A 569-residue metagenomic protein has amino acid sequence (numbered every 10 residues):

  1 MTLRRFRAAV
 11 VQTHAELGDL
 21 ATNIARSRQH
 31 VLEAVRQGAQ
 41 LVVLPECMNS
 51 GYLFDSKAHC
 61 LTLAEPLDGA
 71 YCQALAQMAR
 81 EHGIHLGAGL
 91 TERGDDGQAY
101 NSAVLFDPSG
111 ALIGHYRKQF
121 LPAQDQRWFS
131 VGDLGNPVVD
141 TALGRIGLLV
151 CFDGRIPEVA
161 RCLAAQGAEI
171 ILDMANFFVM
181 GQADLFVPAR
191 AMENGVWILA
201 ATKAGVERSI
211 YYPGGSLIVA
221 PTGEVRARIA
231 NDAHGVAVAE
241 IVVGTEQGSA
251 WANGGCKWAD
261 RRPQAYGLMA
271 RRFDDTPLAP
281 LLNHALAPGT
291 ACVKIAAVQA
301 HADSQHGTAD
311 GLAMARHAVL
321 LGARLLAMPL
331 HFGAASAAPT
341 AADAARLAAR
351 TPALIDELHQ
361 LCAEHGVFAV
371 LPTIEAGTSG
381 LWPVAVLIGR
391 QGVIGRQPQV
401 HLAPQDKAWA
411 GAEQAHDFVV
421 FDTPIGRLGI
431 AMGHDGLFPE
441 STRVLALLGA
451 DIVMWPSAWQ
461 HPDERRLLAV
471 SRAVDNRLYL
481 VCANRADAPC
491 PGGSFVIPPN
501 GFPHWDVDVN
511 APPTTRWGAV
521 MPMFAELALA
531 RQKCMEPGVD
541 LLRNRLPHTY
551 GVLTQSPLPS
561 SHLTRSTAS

Functional and structural regions predicted by a protein language model:
T2-H14, A285-Q305: Short beta-strand segments enriched in small/hydrophobic residues
R7, G38-A39, G83, R145 (+6 more regions): Short loop/turn motifs at secondary-structure junctions
R7, G87, S102, G135 (+4 more regions): Conserved beta-strand and immediately adjacent loop positions that scaffold enzyme active sites
E16, L20-A21, A25-S109, H115 (+3 more regions): Cys-nucleophile CN-hydrolase/nitrilase-fold catalytic domain and related Cys-dependent amidase chemistry that acts on
E16-L20, L148-C151, A300-G307, I430-G433: Active-site mouth loops of central-metabolism enzymes
E65-G87, G154-A237, L347-V370, L437-P522: CN hydrolase (nitrilase-like) catalytic-core segments centered on the catalytic cysteine and neighboring Lys/Glu
E65-L67, R93-E169, M174-L185, A189 (+7 more regions): Active-site catalytic loop in hydrolytic enzyme cores
P137-V138, W197, K203-A291, V420 (+1 more regions): C-terminal beta-strand edge segments of enzyme domains
